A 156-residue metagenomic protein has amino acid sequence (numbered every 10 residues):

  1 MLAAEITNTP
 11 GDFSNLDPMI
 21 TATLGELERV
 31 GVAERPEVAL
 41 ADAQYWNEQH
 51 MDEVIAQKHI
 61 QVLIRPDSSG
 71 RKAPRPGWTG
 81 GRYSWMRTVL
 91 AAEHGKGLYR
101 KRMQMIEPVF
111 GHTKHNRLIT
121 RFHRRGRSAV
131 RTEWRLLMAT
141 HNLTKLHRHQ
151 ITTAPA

Functional and structural regions predicted by a protein language model:
M1-A156: Anion-binding and metal-coordination hotspots
